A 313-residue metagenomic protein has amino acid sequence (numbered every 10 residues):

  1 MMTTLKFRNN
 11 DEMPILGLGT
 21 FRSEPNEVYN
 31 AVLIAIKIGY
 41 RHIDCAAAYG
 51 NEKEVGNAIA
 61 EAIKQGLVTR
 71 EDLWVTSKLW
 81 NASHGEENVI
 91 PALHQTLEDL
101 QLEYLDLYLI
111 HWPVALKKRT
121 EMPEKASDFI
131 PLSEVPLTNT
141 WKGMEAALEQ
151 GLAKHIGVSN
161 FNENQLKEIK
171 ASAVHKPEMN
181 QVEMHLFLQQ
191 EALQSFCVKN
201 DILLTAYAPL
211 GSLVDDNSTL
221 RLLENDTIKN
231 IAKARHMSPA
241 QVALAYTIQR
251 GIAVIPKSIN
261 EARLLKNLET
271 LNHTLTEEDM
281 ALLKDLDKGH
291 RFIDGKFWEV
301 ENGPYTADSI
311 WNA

Functional and structural regions predicted by a protein language model:
M1-L73, I90, L210-L213, S309-A313: N-terminal binding-site loop/beta-alpha segment at the start of enzyme catalytic domains that lines or forms
R8, G56-R70, L97-Q101, K170-A173 (+1 more regions): Acidic (Asp/Glu)-rich catalytic clusters
P14-E27, L79-E87, D128-S133: Active-site mouth loops of central-metabolism enzymes
R22, Y49, L79-S83, E183-L186 (+1 more regions): Short histidine/acidic/glycine/proline-rich micro-motifs that form metal- and phosphate-coordinating active-site loops
R41, E103-D106, K154, E178: Short acidic/polar active-site loop segments enriched in Thr and Asp
T69-S83, L107-P113, E183-M184: A short, structured active-site edge motif that brings together acidic residues
V89-I110, A146-Q150: CE4/NodB-like, metal-dependent polysaccharide N-deacetylase domain that modifies extracellular/periplasmic N-acetylated
P113-A313: Beta/alpha (TIM)-barrel catalytic core signal, keyed to glycine-rich beta->alpha loops juxtaposed to Asp/Glu that bind
